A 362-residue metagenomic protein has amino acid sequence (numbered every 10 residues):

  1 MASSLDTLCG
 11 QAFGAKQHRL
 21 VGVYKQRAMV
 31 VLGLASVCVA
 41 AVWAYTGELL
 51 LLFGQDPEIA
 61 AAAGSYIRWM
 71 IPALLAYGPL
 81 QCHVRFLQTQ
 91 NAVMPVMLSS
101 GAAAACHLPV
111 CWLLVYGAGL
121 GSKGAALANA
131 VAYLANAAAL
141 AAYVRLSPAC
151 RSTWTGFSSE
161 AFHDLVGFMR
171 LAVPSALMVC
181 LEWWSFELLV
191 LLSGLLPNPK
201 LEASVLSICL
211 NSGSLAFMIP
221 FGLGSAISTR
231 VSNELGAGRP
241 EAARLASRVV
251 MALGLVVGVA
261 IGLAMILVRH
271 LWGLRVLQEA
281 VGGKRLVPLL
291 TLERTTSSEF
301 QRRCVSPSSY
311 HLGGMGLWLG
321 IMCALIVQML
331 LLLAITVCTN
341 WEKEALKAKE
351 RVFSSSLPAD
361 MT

Functional and structural regions predicted by a protein language model:
M1-A40, A44, Q81-T89, V96 (+1 more regions): Small-residue-rich hydrophobic transmembrane alpha-helices
A35-V39, H107, C111, A132-N136 (+9 more regions): Alpha-helical transmembrane segments of multipass membrane proteins
C38-W69, A260-E279: Short membrane-interface helical motifs at transmembrane helix boundaries in multi-pass membrane transporters
A41-V42, P57-H83, M97-L98, A105 (+4 more regions): Alpha-helical transmembrane segments of multi-pass membrane proteins
L50-P57, L113-L120, A176, C180-N211 (+4 more regions): Helix-terminus/linker motif at the lipid-water interface of multi-pass membrane proteins
P57, A61, V93-M97, G101-A138 (+6 more regions): Membrane-interface helix-loop junctions in multi-pass transport and translocation proteins
I67-I71, Q90, M94-G101, A139-A142 (+7 more regions): Hydrophobic faces of transmembrane alpha-helices in multi-pass small-molecule transporters and flippases across diverse
L120-A132, A138-L191, L195, T339-T362: Interhelical loop/hinge segments that connect adjacent transmembrane helices in multipass membrane
